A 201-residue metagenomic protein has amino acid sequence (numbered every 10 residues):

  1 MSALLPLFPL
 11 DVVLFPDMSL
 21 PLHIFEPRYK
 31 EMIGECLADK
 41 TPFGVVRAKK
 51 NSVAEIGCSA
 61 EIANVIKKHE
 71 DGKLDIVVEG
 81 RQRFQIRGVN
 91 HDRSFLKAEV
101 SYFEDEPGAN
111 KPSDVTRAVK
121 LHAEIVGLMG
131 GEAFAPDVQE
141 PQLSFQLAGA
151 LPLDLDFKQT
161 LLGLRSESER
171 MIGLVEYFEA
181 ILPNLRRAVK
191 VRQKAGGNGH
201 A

Functional and structural regions predicted by a protein language model:
M1-A201: N-terminal low-complexity, acidic/polar interaction/targeting segments
